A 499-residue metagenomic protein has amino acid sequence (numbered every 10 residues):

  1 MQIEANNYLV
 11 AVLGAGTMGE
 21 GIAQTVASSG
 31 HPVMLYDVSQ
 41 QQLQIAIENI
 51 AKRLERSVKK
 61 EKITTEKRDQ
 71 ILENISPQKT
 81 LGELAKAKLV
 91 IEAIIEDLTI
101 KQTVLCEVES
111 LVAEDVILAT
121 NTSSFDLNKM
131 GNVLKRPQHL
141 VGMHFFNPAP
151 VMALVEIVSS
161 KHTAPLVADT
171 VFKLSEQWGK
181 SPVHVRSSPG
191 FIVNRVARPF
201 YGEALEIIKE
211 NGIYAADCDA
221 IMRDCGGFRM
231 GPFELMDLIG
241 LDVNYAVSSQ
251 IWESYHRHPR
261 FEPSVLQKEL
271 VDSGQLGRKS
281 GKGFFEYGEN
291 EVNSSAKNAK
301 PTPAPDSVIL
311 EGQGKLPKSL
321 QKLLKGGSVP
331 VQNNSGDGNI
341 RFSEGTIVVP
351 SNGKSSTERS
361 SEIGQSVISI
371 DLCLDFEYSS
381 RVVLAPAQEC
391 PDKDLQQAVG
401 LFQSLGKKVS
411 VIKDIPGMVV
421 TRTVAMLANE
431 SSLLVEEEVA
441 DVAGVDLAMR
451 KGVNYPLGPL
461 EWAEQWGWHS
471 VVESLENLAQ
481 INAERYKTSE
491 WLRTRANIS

Functional and structural regions predicted by a protein language model:
Q2-N6, S29-H31, K180-S187, P199 (+3 more regions): NAD(P)-dependent Rossmann-like dehydrogenase/reductase catalytic/cofactor-binding core
N7-G14: Beta1/beta-strand and adjacent pyrophosphate-binding region of the FAD-binding site in flavoprotein oxidoreductases
A15-G16, Q313: Glycine-rich Rossmann-fold phosphate-binding loop(s) that bind the pyrophosphate of adenine dinucleotide cofactors
G19-E20: N-terminal Rossmann-fold NAD(P) dinucleotide-binding loop
V26: Aromatic pocket-lining residues of Rossmann-like dinucleotide-binding sites
L35-V38: Conserved acidic E/D residue at the C-terminus of a beta-strand in Rossmann-like folds
Q42-I45, R56-L118, F125-D126, P330-T357: Rossmann-like NAD(P)-binding element
T103-L154, S159-K173, R341-L395: Rossmann-fold NAD(P)-binding glycine/threonine-rich loop
